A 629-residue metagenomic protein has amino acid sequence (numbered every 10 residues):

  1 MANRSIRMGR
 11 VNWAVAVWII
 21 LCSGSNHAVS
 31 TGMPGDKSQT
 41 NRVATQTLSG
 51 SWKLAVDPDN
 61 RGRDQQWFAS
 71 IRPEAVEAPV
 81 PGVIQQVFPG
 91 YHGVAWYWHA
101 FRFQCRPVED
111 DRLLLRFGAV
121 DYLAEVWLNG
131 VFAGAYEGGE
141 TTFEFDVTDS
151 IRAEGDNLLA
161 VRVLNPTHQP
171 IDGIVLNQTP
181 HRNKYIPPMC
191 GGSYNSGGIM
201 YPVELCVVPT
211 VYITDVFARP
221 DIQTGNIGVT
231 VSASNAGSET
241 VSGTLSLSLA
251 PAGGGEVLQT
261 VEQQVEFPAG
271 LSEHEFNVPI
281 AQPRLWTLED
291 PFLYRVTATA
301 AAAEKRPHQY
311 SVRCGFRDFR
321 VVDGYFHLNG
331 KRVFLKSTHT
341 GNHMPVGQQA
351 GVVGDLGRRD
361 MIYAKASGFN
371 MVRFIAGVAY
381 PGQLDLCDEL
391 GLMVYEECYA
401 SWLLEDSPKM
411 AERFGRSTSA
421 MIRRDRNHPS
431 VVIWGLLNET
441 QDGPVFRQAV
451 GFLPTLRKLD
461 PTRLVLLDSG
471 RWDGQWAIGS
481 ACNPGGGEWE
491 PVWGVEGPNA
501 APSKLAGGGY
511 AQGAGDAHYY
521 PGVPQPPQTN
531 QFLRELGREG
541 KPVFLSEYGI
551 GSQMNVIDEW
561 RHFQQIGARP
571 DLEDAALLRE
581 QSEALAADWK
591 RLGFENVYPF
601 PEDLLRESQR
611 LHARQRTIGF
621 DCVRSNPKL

Functional and structural regions predicted by a protein language model:
A14-G24: Bacterial N-terminal signal peptides
V29-F88, L158, R162-I171, V175-T179 (+1 more regions): Accessory carbohydrate-binding/adhesion or oligomerization-edge regions at the termini of glycan-active proteins
S38-R42, F217, T297-A364, D385: N-terminal carbohydrate-binding accessory modules
L54-P58, H92-Y212, V312, P381 (+2 more regions): Accessory beta-strand-rich segments of carbohydrate-active enzymes
E109-D111, I151-D156, P170, T240 (+1 more regions): Short glycine/proline/serine/threonine-rich loop/turn segments at secondary-structure transition edges
V126-L128, N226-E266, H274-F276, V296-A298: Beta-strand-rich binding/interaction modules
V207-S238: Surface beta-strand/loop "capping" patches
M371-L629: Substrate-binding/catalytic cleft of secreted carbohydrate-active enzymes, primarily glycoside hydrolases
